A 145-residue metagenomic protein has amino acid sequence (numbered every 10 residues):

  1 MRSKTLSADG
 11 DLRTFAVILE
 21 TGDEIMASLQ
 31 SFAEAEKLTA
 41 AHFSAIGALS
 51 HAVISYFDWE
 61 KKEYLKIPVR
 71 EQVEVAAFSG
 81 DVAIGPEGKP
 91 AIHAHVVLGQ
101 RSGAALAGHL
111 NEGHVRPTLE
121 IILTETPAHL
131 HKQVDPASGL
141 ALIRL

Functional and structural regions predicted by a protein language model:
M1-I92, V97-L145: N-terminal intrinsically disordered, cationic/polar leader segments that include organellar targeting peptides
